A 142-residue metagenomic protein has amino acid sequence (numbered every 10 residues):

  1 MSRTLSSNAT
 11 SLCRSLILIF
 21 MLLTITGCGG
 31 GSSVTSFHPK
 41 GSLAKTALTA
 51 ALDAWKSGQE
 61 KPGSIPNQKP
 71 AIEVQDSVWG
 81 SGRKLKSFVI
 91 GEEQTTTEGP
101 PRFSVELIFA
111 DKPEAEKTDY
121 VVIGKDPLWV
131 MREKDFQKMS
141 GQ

Functional and structural regions predicted by a protein language model:
S2-I17: Bacterial N-terminal signal peptides that target proteins for export
L23-G27: C-terminal motif of bacterial Sec signal peptides marking the signal peptidase cleavage site
G29-S32: Bacterial signal peptide processing site
H38-T46: Soluble non-cytosolic domains of exported or imported proteins
P39, L52, V89, Q94 (+3 more regions): A mature extracytoplasmic/lumenal domain signature
K45-K86: Post-signal-peptide N-terminal segment of Sec-exported extracytoplasmic proteins
E73-A115: Surface-exposed, charged secondary-structure patches
P113-Q142: Short beta-strand edge/turn micro-motifs at domain boundaries
